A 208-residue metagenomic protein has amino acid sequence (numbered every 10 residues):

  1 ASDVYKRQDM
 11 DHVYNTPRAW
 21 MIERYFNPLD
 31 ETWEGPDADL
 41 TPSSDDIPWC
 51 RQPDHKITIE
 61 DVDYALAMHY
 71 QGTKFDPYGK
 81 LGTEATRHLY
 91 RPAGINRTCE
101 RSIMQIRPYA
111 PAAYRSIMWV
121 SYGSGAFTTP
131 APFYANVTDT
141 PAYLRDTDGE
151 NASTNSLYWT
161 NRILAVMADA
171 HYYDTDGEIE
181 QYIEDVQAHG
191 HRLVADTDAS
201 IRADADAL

Functional and structural regions predicted by a protein language model:
A1-Y5: Short, small-residue-biased leader/transition segments that mark boundaries at the very start of proteins
I22-R87, R91-N96, H189, T197-D198: Accessory, solvent-exposed terminal regions and/or long lumenal/extracellular loops of proteins
Y78-R202: Substrate-recognition/cap regions that form aromatic- and gly/pro-loop-enriched pockets for small-molecule ligands
D206-L208: Long, highly charged alpha-helical interaction/scaffolding segments
